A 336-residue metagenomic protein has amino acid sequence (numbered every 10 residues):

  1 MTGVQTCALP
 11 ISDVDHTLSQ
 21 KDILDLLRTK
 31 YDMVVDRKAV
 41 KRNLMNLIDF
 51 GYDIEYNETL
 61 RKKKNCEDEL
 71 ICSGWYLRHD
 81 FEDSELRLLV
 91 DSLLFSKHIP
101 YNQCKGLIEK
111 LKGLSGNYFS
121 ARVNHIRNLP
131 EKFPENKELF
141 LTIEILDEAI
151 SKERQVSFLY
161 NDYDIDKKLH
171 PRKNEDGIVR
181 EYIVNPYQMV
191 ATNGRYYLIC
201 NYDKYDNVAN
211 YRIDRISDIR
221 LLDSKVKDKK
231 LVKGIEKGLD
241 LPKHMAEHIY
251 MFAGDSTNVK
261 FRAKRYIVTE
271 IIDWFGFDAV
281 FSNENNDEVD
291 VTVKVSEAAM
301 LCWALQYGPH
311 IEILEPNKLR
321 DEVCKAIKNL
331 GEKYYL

Functional and structural regions predicted by a protein language model:
M1-C7: Single conserved hydrophobic/aromatic residue that forms the stacking wall/gate of nucleotide- or nucleobase-binding
A8-S92, G177, I183, N329-L336: Short, basic/aromatic recognition patches that contact phosphate-bearing ligands
D15, C72, Q155, R195 (+1 more regions): A generic structural signal for beta-strand entry/edge sites
Y56, A191, S282-E284: Generic beta-strand structural signal
L77-H170: Bulky hydrophobic/aromatic content
E131-K260: Core beta-strand-centered patch of the WYL/Sm-like small regulatory domain
L239-L336: Polybasic (Lys/Arg-rich)
